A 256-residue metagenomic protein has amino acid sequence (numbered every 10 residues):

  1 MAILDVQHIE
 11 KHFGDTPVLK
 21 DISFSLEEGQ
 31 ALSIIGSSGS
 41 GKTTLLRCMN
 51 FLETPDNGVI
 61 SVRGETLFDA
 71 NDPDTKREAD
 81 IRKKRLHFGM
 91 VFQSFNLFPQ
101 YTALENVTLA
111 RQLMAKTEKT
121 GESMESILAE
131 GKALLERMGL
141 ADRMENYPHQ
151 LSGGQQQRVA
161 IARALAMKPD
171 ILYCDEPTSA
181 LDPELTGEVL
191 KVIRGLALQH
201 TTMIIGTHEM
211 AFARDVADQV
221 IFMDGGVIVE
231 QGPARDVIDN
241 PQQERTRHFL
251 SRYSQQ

Functional and structural regions predicted by a protein language model:
L67-G89, M124-E125, V237-P241: ABC ATPase NBD coupling module
Y101-A110: Short coil-to-helix segment of the ABC ATPase nucleotide-binding domain corresponding to the Q-loop/switch region
Y147-L151, Q155: Conserved ABC ATPase signature
A166-D170: A short, proline-enriched helix->beta-strand linker immediately N-terminal to the Walker B motif in ABC-type P-loop
L172-D175: Catalytic Walker B motif of ABC-type/P-loop ATPase nucleotide-binding domains
